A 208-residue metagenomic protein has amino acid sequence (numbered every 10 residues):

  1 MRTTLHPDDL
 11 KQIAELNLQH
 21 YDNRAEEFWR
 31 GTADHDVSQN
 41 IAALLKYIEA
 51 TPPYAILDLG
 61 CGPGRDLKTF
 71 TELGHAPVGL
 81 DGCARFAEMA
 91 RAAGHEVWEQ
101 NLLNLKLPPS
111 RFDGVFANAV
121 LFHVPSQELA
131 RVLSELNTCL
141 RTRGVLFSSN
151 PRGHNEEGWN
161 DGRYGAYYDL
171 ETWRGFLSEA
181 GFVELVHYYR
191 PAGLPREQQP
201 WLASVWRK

Functional and structural regions predicted by a protein language model:
R2-T51: Conserved class I S-adenosyl-L-methionine
L57, P63-N104: Class I SAM-dependent methyltransferase SAM/SAH-binding core
L103-V115: A short acidic, Gly/Pro-enriched loop at the edge of an enzyme's catalytic core that lines a small-molecule cofactor
A130-T142: A short glycine-rich, Lys/Arg-flanked "PGG" loop and its adjoining helix->strand segment in the class I
R143-N150: Conserved beta-strand signature within the Rossmann-like core of class I S-adenosyl-L-methionine
E156-T172: Acceptor-substrate binding/catalytic loop of class I
F182-G193: Conserved S-adenosyl-L-methionine
A192-K208: Core SAM-dependent methyltransferase catalytic element
